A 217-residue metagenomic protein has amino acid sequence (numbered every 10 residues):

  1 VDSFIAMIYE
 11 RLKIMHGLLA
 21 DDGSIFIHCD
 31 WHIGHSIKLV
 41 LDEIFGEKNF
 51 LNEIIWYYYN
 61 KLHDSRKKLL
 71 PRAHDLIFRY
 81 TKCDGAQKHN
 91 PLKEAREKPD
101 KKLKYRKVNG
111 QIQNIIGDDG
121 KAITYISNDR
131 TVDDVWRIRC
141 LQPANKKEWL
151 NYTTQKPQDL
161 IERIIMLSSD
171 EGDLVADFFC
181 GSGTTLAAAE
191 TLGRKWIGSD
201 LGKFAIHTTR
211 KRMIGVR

Functional and structural regions predicted by a protein language model:
V1-V216: Core catalytic lobe of class I
